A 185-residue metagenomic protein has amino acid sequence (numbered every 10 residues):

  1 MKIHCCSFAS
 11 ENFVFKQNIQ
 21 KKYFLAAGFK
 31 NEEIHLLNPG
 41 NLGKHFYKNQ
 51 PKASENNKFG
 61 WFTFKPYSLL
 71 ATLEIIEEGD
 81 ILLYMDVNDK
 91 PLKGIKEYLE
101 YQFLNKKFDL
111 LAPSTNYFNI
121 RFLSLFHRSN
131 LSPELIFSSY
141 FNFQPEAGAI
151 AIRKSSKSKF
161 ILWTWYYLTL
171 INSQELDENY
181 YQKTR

Functional and structural regions predicted by a protein language model:
M1-R185: Glycosyltransferase catalytic domains, chiefly GT-A lineage
